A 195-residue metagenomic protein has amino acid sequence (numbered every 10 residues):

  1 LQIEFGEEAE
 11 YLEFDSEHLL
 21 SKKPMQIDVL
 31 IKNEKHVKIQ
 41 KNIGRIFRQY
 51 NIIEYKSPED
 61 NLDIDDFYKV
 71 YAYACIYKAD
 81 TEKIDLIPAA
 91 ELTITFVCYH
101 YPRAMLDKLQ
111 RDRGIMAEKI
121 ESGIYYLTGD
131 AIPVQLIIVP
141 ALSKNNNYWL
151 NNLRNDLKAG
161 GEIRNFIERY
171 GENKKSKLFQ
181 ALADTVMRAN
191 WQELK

Functional and structural regions predicted by a protein language model:
L1-K195: Elongated, amphipathic alpha-helical interaction scaffolds
